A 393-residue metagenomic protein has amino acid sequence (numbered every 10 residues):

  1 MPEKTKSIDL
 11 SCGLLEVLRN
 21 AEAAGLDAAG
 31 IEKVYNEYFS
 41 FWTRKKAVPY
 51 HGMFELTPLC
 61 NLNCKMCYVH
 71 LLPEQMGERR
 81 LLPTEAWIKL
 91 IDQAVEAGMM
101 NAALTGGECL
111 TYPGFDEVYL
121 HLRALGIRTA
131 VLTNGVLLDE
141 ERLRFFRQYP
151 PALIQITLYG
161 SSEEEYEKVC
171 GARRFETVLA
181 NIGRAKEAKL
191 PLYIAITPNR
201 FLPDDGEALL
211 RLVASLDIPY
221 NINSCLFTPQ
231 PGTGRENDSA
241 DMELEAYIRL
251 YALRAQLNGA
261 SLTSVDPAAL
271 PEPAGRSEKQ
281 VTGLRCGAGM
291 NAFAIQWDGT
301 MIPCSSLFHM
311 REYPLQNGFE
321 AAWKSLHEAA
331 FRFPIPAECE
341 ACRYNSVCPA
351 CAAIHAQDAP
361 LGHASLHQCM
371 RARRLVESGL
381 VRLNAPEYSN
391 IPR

Functional and structural regions predicted by a protein language model:
P2-L153, L253: Conserved alpha-helical substructure of the radical SAM core
P2-V17, A21-A24, G30-Y38, S305-R393: Flexible mid-to-C-terminal extensions adjoining Fe-S/redox cofactors in radical SAM and related proteins
E3-G13, A152, T157-I302, S306-P314: Radical SAM enzyme [4Fe-4S]-AdoMet core and its adjacent flexible, acidic and glycine-rich loops/tails across
R44, V281-C286, A330-F333: Short Gly/Pro-enriched turn/cap motifs at secondary-structure boundaries
Y50, M100, Q280, G289 (+1 more regions): Exposed loop/turn and edge beta-strand positions of beta-sandwich/beta-sheet ligand-binding modules
E55-N63, G289-M290, C339-S346: Cysteine-centered iron-sulfur cluster-binding motifs in ferredoxin-type domains/subunits of redox enzymes
N63, G98-M99, P150, P191 (+3 more regions): Short loop/turn motifs at secondary-structure junctions
P73-L81, E167-R174, N237, Q357-D358: Short glycine-enriched, charge-decorated loop/helix-capping segments at active-site entrances that position
